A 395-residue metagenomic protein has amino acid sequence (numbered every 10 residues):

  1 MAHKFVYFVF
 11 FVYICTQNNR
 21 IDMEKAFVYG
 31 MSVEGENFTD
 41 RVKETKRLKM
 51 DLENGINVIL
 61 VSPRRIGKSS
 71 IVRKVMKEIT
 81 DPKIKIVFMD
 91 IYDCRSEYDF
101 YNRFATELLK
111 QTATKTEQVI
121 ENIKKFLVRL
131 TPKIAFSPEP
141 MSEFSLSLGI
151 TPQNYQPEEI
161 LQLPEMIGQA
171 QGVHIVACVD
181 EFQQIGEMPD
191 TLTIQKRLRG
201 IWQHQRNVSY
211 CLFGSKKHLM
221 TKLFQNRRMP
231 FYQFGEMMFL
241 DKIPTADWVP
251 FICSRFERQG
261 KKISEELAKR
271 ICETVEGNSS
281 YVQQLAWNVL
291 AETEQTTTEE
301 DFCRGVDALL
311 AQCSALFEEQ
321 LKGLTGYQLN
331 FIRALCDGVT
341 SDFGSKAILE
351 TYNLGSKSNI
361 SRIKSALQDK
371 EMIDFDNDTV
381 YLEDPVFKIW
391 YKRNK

Functional and structural regions predicted by a protein language model:
M1-V58, P63, V386: A short, basic N-terminal segment
V61-I66, S70-V176: P-loop NTPase nucleotide-binding core
S147-K216, Q225: Conserved Walker B catalytic segment
K222-E273, Q295-T296: Helix-loop-helix "sensor" segment of P-loop NTPases
G277, Q283-G355: Winged-helix-like regulatory helical subdomains adjacent to P-loop NTPase cores
N353-D369: Short amphipathic alpha-helical interaction segments
Q368-D378: A short, conserved structural fragment
F387-K395: Short, amphipathic alpha-helical interaction segments positioned at domain boundaries
